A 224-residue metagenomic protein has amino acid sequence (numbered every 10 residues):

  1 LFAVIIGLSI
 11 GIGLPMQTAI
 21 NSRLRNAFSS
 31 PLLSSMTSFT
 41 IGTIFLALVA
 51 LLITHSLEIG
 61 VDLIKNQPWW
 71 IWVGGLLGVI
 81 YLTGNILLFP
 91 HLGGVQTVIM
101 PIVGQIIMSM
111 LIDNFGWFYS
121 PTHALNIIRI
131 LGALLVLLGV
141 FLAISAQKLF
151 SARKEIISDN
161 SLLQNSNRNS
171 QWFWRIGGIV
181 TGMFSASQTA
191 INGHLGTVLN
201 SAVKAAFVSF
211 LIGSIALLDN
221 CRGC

Functional and structural regions predicted by a protein language model:
L1-L8, N114, F118-I179, M183: Juxtamembrane helix-loop boundary signature in multi-pass membrane transporters
F2-I6, P31-T54, W69-W70, F173-T181 (+1 more regions): Hydrophobic alpha-helical transmembrane segments of multi-pass integral membrane proteins, especially transporters
S9-M16, I20, W69-H91, F184 (+2 more regions): Hydrophobic alpha-helical transmembrane segments of multi-pass membrane transport proteins, especially secondary
S30, G84-M100, T197-S201: Structural motif at transmembrane-helix junctions in multi-pass transporters
S34, L88, F115-W117, A205: Hydrophobic/aromatic residues within transmembrane alpha-helices of multi-pass small-molecule transporters
T37, M100-P101, I128-L131, V208: Hydrophobic core positions of alpha-helical segments in small-molecule transporters and transporter systems
T54-K65, N114-N126, A190-S201, C224: Membrane-interface helix termini and inter-helical loops of multi-pass transporters
